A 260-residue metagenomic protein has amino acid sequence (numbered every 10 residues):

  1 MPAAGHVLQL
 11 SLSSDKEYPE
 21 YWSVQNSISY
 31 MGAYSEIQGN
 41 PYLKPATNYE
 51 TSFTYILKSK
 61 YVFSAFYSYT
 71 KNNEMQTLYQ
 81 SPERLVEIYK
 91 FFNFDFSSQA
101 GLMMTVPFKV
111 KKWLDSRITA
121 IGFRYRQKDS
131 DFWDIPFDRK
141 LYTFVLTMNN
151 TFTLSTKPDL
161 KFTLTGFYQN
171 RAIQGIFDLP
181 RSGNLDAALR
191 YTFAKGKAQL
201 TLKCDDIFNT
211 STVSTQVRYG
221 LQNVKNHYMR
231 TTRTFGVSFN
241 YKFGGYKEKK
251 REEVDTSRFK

Functional and structural regions predicted by a protein language model:
M1-A4, T47, L57-S59, Y69 (+4 more regions): Outer-membrane beta-barrel strand-turn architecture
M1-K71, P158-T165, D178: Structural signature of Gram-negative outer-membrane beta-barrels, strongest in the C-terminal barrel of TonB-dependent
M1-P2, L10-L12, T51-L57, L102-F108 (+4 more regions): Residues on the lipid-exposed face of transmembrane beta-strands in outer-membrane beta-barrel proteins
S11-S13, T54-I56, S64-S68, T105 (+5 more regions): Transmembrane beta-strands of outer-membrane beta-barrel proteins
D15-P19, K60, S68-E74, W113 (+4 more regions): Structural signature of outer-membrane beta-barrel domains
Y21-S29, Y34-I37, Y67-S68, E74-P82 (+4 more regions): Outer-membrane beta-barrel translocator domains and adjoining extracellular loop/strand segments of Gram-negative
Q38, K44, E50, F63-T119 (+1 more regions): Outer membrane beta-barrel strand-and-loop segments of large Gram-negative receptors, especially TonB-dependent
K140-K260: Conserved C-terminal beta-signal and adjacent last beta-strands/turns of outer-membrane beta-barrel proteins
